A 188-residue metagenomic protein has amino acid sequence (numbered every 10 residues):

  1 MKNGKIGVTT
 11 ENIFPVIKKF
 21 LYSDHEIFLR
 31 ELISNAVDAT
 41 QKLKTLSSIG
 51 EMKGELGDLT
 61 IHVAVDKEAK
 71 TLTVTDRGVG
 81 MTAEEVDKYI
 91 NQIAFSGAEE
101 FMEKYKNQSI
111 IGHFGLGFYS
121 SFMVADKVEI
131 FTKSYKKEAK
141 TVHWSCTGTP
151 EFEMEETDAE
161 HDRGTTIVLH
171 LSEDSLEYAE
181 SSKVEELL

Functional and structural regions predicted by a protein language model:
M1-Y178, E186: GHKL (Bergerat-fold) ATPase N-terminal catalytic module, capturing the glycine-rich phosphate-binding loop and acidic
